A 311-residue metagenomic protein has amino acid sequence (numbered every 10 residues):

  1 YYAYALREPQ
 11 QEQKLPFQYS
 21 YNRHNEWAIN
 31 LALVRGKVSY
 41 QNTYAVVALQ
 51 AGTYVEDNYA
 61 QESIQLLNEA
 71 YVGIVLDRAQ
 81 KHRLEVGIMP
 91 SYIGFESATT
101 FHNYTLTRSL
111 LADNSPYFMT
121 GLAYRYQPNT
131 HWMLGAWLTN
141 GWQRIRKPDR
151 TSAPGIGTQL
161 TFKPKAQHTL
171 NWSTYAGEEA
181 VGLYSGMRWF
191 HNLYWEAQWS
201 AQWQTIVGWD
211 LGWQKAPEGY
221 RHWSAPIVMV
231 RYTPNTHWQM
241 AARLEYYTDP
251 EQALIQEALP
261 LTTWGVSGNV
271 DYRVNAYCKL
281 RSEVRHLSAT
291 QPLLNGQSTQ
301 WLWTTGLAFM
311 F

Functional and structural regions predicted by a protein language model:
Y1-E12, P16-Q143, S152, T161-T169 (+3 more regions): Outer membrane beta-barrel
F17-Y21, V55-Y59, T107-L110, W142-R146 (+4 more regions): Extracellular loop and loop/strand-boundary signature of outer-membrane beta-barrel proteins
N25-N30, S63-N68, P116-T120, S152-I156 (+4 more regions): Residues that define the transmembrane beta-barrel architecture of outer-membrane proteins
L33-R35, Y71-I74, A123, Q159-T161 (+6 more regions): Outer-membrane beta-barrel architecture
A51, V55, S63, T290-G306: C-terminal/domain-terminus segments
H131-L134, T151-A153, T158-A258, W264: Detector for outer-membrane/organellar transmembrane beta-barrel domains, recognizing the amphipathic beta-strand
Y272-V274, C278, Q297-F311: Outer-membrane beta-barrel "beta-signal"
A276-L280, V284-G296: C-terminal beta-signal and adjacent terminal beta-strands/loops of Gram-negative outer-membrane beta-barrel proteins
